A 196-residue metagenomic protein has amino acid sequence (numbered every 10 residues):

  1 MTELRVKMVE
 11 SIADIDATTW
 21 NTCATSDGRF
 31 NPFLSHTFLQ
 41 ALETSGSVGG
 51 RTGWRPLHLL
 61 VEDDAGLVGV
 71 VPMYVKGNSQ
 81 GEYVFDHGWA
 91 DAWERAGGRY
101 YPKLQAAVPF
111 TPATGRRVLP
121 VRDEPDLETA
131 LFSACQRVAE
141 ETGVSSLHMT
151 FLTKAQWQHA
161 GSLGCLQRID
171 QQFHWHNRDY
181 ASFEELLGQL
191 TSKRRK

Functional and structural regions predicted by a protein language model:
M1-K196: N-acyltransferase acceptor-side catalytic subdomain
